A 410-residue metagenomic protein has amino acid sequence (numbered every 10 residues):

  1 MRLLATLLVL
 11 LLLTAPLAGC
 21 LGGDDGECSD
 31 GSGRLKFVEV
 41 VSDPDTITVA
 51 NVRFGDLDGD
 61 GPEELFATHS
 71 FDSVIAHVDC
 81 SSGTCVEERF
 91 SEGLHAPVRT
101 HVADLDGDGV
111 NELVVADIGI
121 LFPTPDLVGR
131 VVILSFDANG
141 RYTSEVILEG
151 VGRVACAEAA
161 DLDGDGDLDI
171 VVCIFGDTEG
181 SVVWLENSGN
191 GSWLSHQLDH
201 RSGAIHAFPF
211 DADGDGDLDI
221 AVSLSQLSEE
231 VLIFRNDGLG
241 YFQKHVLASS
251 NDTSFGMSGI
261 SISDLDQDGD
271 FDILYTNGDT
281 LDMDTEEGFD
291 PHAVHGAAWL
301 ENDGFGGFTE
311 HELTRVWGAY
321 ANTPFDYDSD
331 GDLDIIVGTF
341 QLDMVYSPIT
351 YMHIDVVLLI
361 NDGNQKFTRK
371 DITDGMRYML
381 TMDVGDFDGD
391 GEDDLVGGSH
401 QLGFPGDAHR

Functional and structural regions predicted by a protein language model:
M1-G31: Secretory targeting signatures
C20-R410: Beta-propeller-forming repeat regions
